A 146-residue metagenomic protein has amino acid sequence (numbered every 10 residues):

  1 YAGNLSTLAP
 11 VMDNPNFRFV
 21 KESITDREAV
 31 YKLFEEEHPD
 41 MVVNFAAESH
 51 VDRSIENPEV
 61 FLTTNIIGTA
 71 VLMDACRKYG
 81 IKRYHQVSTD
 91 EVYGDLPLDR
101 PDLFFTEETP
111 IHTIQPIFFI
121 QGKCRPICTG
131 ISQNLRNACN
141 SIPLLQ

Functional and structural regions predicted by a protein language model:
Y1-L145: N-terminal Rossmann-like NAD(P)+-binding domain of SDR-like oxidoreductases, especially those catalyzing
